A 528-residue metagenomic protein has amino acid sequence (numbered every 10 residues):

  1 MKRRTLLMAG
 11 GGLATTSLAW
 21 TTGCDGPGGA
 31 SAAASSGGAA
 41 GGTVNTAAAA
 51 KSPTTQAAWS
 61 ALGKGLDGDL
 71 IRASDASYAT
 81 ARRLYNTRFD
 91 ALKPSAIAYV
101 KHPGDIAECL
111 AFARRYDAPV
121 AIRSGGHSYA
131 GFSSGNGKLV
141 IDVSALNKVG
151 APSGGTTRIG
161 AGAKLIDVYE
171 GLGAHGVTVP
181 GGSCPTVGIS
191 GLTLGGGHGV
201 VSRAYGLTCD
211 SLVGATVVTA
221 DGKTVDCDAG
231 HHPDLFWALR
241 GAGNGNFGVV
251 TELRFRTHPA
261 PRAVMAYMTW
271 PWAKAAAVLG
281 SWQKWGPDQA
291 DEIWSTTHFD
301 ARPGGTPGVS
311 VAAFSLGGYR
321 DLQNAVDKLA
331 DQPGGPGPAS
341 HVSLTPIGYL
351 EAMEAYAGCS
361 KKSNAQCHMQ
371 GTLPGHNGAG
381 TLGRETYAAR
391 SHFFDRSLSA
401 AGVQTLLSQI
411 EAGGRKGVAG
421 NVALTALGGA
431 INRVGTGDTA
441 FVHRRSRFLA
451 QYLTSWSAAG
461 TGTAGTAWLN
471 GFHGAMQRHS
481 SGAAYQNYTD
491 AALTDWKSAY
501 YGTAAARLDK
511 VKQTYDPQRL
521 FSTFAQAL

Functional and structural regions predicted by a protein language model:
K2-L528: Soluble FAD-dependent oxygen oxidases
